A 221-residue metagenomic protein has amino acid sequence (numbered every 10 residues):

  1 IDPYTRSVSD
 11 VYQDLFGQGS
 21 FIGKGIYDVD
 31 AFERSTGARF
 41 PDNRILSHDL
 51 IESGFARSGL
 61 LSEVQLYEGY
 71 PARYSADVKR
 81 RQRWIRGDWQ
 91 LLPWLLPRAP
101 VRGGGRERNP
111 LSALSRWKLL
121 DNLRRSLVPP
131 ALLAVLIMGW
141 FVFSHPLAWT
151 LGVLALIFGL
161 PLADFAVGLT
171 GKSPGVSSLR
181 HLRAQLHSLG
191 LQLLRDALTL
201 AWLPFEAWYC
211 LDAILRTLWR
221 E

Functional and structural regions predicted by a protein language model:
I1-L200, E206, A213, T217-E221: Non-transmembrane catalytic domains and loops of membrane-associated enzymes and transporters that build or traffic
